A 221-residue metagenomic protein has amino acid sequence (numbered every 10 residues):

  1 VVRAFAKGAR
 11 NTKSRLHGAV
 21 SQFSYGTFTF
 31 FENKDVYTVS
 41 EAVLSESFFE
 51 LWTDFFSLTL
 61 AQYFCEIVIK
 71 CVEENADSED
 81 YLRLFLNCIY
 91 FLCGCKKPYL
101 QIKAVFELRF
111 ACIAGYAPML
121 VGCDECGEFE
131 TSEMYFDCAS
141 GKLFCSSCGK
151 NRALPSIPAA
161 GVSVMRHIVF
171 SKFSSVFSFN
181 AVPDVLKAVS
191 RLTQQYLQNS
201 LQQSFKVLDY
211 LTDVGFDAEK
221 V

Functional and structural regions predicted by a protein language model:
V1-V221: Non-catalytic alpha-helical scaffolds and adjoining flexible linkers that form interface surfaces for assembly
